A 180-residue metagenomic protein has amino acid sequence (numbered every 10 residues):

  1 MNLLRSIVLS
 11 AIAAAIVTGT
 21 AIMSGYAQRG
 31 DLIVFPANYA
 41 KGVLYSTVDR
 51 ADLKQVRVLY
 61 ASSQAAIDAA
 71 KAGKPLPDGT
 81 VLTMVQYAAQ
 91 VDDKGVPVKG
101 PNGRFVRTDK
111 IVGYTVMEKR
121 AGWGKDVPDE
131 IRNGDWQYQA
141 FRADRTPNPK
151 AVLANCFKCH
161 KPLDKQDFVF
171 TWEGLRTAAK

Functional and structural regions predicted by a protein language model:
M1-I12: Bacterial N-terminal signal peptides that target proteins for export
A15-G25: C-terminal segment of classical bacterial N-terminal signal peptides
R29-V56, G73-K180: Sequence context surrounding c-type heme c attachment/ligation sites in exported
Q55-I67: Short, structured beta-strand/loop micro-motifs enriched in basic residues and often containing a Trp
